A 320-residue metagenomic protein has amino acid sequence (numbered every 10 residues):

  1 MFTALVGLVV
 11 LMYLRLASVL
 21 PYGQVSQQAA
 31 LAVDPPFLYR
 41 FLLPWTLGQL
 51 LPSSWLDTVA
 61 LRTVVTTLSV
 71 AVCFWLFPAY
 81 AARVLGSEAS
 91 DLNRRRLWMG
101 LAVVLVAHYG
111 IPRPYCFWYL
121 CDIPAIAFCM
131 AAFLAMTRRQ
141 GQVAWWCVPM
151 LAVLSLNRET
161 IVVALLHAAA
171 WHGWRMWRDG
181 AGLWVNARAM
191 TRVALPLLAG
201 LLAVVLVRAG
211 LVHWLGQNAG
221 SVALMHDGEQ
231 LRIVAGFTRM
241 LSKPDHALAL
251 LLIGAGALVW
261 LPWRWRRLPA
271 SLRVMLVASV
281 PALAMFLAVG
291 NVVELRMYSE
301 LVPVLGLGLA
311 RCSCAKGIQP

Functional and structural regions predicted by a protein language model:
V9-L20, D34, F41, L166 (+3 more regions): Membrane-lumen/periplasm interface segments of specific transmembrane helices in polyprenyl phosphate-linked
V33-L56, V64: Short hydrophobic/aromatic helix or loop-helix immediately within or flanking a transmembrane segment in polytopic
F41, V59, L97-A125, L156 (+1 more regions): Aromatic- and kink-enriched transmembrane "portal" helix at the membrane-lumen/periplasm boundary that abuts
V64-E88: Transmembrane-helix motifs of polytopic, lipid-linked glycan transferases
G100-A102, L268-L287: Transmembrane alpha-helix segments characteristic of polytopic inner-membrane glycan-assembly/cell-envelope
I123-P149, R175, V304-G308: Specific aromatic-rich, kink-prone transmembrane helix
I126, V293-K316: Hydrophobic/aromatic-rich transmembrane helices and adjacent perimembrane loops
M130, A135, A144-E159, A164-A169 (+1 more regions): Membrane-interface alpha helices of multi-pass inner-membrane proteins
